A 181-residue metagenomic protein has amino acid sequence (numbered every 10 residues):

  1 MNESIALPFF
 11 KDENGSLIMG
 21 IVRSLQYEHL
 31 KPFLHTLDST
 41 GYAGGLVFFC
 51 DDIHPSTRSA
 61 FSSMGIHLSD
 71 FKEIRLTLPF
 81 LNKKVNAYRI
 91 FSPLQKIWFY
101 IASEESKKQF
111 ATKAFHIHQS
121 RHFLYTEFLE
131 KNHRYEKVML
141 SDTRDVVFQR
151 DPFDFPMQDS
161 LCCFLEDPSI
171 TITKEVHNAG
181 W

Functional and structural regions predicted by a protein language model:
M1-E3, H29-L30, T143-V147, W181: Short amphipathic alpha-helical surface micro-motifs
M1-S120, E127-Y135: N-terminal anchoring/stem segment of glycosyltransferases
H122-K174: GT-A fold catalytic core of metal-dependent nucleotide-sugar glycosyltransferases, centered on the diacidic
E175-W181: Feature marking well-ordered beta-strand scaffolds used for ligand recognition
